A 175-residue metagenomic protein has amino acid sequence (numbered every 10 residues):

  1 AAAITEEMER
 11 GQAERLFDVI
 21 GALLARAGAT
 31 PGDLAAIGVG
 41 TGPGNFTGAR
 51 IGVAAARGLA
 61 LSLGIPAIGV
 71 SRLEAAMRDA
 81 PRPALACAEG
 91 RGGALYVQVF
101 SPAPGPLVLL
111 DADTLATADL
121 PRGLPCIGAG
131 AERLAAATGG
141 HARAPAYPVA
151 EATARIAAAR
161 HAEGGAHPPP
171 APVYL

Functional and structural regions predicted by a protein language model:
A1, T5, G11, I65-V149 (+2 more regions): Surface "functional belts" at beta-alpha junctions
A1-T41: N-terminal beta-alpha supersecondary unit
L16, I20-L23, A27, L73 (+3 more regions): Generic hydrophobic alpha-helical segments
L23-A27, S62, A150-E163: Stable alpha-helical structural segments in soluble proteins, enriched in small hydrophobic residues
A27-G32, A60-V70: Phosphate-handling active-site elements
G38-P66: DPxDG-like acidic metal-binding loop motif
R57, L61, A136, G140 (+1 more regions): Short, well-ordered alpha-helices that flank and scaffold nucleotide-derived cofactor binding pockets
